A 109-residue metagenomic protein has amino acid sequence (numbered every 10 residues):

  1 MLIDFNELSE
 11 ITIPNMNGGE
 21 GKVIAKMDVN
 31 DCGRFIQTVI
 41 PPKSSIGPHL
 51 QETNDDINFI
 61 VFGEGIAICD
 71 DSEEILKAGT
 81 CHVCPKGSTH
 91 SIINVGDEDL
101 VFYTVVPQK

Functional and structural regions predicted by a protein language model:
M1-R34, G47: A short, N-terminal "cap"/entry segment at the start of jelly-roll beta-barrel domains of the cupin/DSBH fold
D31, T53, D97-E98: Short strand-connecting beta-turns/loops that link adjacent beta-strands
I36-Q51: Conserved short histidine dyad/triad with adjacent acidic residue
S45-G47, I66, H82, K86-I92: Histidine-centered metal-chelating micro-motifs
T53-G65: Glycine- and acidic-residue-biased ligand/ion/polar-headgroup-sensing regions
S72-K86: Short acidic-glycine-tyrosine-enriched beta hairpin
K86-K109: Ligand-binding loop in jelly-roll beta-barrel domains
